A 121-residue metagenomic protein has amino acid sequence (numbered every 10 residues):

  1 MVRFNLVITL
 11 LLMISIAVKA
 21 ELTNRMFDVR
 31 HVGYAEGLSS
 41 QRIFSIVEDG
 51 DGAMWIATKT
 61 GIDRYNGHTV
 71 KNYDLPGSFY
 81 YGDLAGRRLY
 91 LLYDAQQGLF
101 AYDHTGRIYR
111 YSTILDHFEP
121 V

Functional and structural regions predicted by a protein language model:
M1-V121: Carboxylate-rich, polar loop motifs that coordinate divalent cations or form catalytic acidic clusters
